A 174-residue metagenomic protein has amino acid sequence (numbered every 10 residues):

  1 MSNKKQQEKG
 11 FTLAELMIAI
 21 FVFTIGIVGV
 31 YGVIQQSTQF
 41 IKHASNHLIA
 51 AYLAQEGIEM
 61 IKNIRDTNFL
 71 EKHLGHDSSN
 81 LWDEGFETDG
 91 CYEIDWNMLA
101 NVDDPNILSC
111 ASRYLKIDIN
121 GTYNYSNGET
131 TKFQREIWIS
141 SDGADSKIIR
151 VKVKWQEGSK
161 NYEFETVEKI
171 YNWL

Functional and structural regions predicted by a protein language model:
M1-F11: N-terminal leader/signal peptides at the extreme start of proteins
N3, A19-V22, N161: Exposed boundary/loop context
Q6, H43, H47, H73-H76: Histidine (H) residue identity feature
F11-Q55: Aliphatic-rich helix starts adjacent to a transmembrane/signal segment
Y52-L174: Low-complexity, Gly/Pro-rich coil/beta segments used as flexible assembly/activation regions
